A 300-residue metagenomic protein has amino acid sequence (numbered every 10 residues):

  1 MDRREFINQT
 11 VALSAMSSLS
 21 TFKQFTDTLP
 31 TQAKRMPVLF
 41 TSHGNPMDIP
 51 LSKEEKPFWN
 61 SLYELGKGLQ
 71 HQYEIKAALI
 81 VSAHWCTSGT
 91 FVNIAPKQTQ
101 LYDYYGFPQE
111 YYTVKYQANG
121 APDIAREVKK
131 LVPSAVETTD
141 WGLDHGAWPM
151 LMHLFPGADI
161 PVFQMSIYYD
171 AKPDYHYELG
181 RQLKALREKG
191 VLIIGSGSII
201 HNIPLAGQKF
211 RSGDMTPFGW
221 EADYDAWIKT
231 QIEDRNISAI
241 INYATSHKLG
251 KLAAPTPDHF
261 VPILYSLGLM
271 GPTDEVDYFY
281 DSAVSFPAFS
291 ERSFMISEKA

Functional and structural regions predicted by a protein language model:
E5-F25: N-terminal export signals
L19, T31-K34, T99, W141-P149: N-terminal short beta-loop-beta anion/metal-coordinating cradle
L29-A135: A short aromatic-anchored loop/beta-hairpin motif
P37-S42, A77-S82, M165, L186-I199 (+1 more regions): Beta-strand elements within well-structured catalytic alpha/beta cores of enzymes that handle phosphate/sulfate esters
F58-G68, D174-K189: Long, well-ordered alpha-helical scaffolding segments within enzyme catalytic domains, especially pronounced
I124-Y177, Q182: Internal, conserved structured core segments that host functional sites
I160, A171, A185-E188, L192 (+1 more regions): Surface-exposed, charge/polar-rich loops and edge strands
